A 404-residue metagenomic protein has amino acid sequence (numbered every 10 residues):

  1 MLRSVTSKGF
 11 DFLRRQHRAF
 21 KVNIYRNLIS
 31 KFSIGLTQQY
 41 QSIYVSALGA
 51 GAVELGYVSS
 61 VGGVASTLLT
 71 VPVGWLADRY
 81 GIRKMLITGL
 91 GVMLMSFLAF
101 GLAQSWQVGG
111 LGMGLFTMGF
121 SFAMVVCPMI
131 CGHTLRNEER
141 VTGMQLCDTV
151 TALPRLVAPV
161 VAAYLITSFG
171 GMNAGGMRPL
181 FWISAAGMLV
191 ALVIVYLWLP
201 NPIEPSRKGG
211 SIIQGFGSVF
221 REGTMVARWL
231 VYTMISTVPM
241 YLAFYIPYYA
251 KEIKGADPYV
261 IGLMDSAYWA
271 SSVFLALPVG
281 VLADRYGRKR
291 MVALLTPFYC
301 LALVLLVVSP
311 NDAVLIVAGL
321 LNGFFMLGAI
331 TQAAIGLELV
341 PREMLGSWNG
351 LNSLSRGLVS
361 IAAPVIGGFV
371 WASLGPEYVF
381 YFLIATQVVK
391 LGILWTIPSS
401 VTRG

Functional and structural regions predicted by a protein language model:
M1-F20, P200-L230: Juxtamembrane intracellular "pre-TM" segments in multi-pass secondary transporters
T6-A65, M225-D265: Helix-loop boundary and gating motifs at the non-cytosolic
L28, S96, Q107-A123, M234 (+1 more regions): Hydrophobic core of transmembrane alpha-helices in multi-pass small-molecule transporters, especially MFS/SLC-type
Y57-G74, S266-P278: Central cavity-lining transmembrane alpha-helices of secondary-active solute carriers, predominantly the Major
L69-G81, I166, L275-G287, W371: Helix-to-loop junctions at the C-terminal end of transmembrane segments in multipass secondary transporters
K84-A99, R290-L305, I384: Structural signature of the two symmetry-related core transmembrane helices
F122-L135, L327-V340: Intracellular juxtamembrane helix-capping segments at the cytosolic ends of symmetry-related transmembrane helices
A185-P205, K390-P398: C-terminal membrane-cytosol helix-exit motif in multi-pass small-molecule transporters
